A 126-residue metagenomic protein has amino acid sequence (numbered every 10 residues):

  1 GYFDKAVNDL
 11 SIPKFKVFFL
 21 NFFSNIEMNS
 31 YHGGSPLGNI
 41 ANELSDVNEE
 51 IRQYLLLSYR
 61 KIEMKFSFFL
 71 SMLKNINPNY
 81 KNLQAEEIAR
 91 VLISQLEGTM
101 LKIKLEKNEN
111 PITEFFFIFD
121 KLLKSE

Functional and structural regions predicted by a protein language model:
Y2-G33, A85-L92: Hydrophobic alpha-helical connector segments
D9-K16, H32, E49-N75: Amphipathic alpha-helical packing segments from all-alpha helical-bundle domains
N25-N29, E43, V47, S58: Histidine kinase transmitter module recognition
E50-L57, N75-K121: Hydrophobic/aromatic-rich alpha-helical bundle segments in the mid-to-C-terminal region
F69, I118-E126: C-terminal alpha-helix
